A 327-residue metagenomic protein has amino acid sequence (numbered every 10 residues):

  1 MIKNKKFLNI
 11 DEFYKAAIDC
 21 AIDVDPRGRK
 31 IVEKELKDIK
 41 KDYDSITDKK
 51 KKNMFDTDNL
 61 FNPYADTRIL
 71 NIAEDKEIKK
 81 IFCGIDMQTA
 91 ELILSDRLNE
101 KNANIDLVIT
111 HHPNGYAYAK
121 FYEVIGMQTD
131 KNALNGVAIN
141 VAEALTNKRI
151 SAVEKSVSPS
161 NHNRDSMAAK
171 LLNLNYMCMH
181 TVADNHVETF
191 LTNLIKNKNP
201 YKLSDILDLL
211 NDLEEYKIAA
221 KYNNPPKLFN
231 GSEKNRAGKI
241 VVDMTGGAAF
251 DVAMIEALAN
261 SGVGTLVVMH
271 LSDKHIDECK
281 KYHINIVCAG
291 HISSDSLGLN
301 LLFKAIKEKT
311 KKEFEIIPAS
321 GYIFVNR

Functional and structural regions predicted by a protein language model:
M1-R327: Active-site catalytic microenvironments in core metabolic enzymes, especially phosphate/sugar-handling
